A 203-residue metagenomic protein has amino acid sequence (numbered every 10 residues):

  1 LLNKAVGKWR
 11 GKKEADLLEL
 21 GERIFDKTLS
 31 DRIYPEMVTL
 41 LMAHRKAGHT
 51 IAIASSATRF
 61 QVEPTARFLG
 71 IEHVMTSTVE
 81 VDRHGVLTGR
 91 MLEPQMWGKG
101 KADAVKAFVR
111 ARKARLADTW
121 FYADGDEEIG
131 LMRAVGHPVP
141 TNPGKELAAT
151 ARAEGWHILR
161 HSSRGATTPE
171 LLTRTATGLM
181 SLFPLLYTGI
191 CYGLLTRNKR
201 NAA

Functional and structural regions predicted by a protein language model:
L1-R10: N-terminal helical cap/lid subdomain that shapes the substrate entry/recognition surface in HAD-like hydrolases
A15, E19-E22, D26-A203: C-terminal cap/substrate-recognition subdomain and adjoining C-terminal extension of metal-dependent phosphatase-like
